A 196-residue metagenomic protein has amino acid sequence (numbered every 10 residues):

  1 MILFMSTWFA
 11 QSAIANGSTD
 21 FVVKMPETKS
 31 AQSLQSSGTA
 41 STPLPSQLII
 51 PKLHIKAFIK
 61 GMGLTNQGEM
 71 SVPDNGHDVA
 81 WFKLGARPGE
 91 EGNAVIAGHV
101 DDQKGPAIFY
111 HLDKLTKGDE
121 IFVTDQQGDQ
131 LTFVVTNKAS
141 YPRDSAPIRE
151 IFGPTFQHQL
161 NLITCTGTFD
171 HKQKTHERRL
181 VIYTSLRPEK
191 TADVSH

Functional and structural regions predicted by a protein language model:
F4-T132, T136-H196: Solvent-exposed, non-transmembrane regions of membrane-associated and secreted proteins
